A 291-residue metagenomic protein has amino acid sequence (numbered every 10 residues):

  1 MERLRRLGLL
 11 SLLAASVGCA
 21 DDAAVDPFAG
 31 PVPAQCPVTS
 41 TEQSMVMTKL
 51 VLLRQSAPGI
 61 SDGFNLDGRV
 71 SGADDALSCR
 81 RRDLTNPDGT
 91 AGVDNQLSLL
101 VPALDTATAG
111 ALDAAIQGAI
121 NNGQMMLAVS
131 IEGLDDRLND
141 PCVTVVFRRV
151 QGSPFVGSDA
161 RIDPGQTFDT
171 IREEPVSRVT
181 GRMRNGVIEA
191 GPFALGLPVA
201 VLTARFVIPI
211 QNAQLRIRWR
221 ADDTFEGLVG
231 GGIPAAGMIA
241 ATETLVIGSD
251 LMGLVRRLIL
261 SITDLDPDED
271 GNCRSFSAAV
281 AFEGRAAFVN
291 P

Functional and structural regions predicted by a protein language model:
M1-G8: Bacterial N-terminal signal peptides that target proteins for export
L9-L13: Hydrophobic helical h-region of N-terminal Sec-dependent signal peptides in bacterial secretory/periplasmic proteins
A15-G18: C-terminal motif of bacterial Sec signal peptides marking the signal peptidase cleavage site
D22-P291: Extracytosolic secretory-pathway proteins
